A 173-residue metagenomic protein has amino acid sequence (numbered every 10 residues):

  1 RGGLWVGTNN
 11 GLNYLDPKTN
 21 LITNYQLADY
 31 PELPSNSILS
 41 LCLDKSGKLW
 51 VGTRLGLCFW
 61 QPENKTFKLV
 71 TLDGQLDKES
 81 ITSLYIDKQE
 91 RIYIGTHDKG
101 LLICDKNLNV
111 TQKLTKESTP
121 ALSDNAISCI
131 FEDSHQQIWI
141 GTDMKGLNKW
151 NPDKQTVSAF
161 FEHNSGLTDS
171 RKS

Functional and structural regions predicted by a protein language model:
R1-S173: Carboxylate-rich, polar loop motifs that coordinate divalent cations or form catalytic acidic clusters
